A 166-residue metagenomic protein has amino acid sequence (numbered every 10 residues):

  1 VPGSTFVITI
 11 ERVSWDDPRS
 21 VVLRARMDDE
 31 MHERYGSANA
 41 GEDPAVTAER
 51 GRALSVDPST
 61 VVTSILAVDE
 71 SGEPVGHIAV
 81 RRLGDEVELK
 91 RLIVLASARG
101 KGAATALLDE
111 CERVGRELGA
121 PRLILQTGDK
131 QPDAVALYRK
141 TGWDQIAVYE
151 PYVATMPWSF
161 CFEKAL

Functional and structural regions predicted by a protein language model:
V1-F6: Short, Lys/Arg-enriched N-terminal segments with co-localized hydrophobic residues within the first ~10-30 amino acids
I8-S55, S59-V62: Conserved GNAT-fold acetyl-CoA-binding loop/helix
R12-D16, V21-V22, R26, E30 (+2 more regions): C-terminal "cap" of GNAT-fold acetyltransferases
S64-L66, G72-R81, E88, I93: Conserved beta-strand in the GNAT
G72, G102, G119: Conserved G/P- and acidic residue-centered "switch" motifs that form tight phosphate/ATP-binding loops in soluble
R82, L95-K101, D129: Active-site acidic-Proline motif in GNAT/NAT acetyltransferases
V94, G100-R113, K140: Conserved acetyl-CoA-binding loop-helix of GNAT-fold acetyltransferases
